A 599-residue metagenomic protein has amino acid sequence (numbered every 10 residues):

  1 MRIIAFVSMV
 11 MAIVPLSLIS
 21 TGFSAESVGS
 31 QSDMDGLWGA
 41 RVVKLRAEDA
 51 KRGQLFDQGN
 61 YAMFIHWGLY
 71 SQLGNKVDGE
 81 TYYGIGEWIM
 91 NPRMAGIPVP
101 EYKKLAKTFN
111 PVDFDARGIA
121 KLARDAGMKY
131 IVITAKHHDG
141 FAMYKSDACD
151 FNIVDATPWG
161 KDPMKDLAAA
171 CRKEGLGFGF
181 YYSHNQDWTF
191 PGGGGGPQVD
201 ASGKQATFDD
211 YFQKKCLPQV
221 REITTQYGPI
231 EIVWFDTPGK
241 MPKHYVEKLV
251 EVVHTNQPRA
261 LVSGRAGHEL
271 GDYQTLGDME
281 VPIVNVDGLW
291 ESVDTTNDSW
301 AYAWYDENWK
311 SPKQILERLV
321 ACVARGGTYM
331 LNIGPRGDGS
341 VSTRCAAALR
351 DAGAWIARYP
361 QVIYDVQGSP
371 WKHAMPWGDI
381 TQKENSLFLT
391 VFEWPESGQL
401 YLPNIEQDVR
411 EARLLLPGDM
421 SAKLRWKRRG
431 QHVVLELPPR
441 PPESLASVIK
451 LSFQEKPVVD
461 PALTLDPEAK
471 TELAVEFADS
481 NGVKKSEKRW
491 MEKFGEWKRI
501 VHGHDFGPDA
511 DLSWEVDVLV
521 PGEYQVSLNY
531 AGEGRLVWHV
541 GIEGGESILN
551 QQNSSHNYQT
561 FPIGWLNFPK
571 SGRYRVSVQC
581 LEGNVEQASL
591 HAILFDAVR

Functional and structural regions predicted by a protein language model:
M1-I4, A123: Positively charged n-region of N-terminal signal peptides that target proteins for export
V7-L18: Bacterial N-terminal signal peptides
L18-E26: Signal peptide processing junction and immediate N-terminal pro/mature segment of secreted/exported proteins
A25-V520, Y530, G534-N567, R573-V598: Mature catalytic domains of secreted/periplasmic carbohydrate-active enzymes
V526: P-loop NTPase switch module centered on the Walker A-proximal segment
